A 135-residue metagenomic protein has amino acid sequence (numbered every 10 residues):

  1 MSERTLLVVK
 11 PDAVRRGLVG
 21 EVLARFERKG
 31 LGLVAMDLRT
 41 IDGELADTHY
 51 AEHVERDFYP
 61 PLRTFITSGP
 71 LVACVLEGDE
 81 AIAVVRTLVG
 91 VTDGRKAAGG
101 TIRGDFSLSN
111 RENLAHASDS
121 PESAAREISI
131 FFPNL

Functional and structural regions predicted by a protein language model:
M1-L135: Non-catalytic terminal and connector segments of soluble metabolic enzymes
